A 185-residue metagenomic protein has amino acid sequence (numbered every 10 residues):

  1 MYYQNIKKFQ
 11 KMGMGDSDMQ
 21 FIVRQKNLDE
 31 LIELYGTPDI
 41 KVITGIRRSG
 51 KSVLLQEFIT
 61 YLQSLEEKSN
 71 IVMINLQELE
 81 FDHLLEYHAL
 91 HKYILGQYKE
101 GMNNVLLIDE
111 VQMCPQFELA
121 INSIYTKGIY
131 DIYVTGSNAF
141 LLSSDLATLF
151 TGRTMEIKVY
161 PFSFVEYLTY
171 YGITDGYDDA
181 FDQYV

Functional and structural regions predicted by a protein language model:
M1-F9, G13-D16, S144-V185: Interdomain motor-coupling "hinge/lid" segment immediately C-terminal to the ATP-binding subdomain of NTP-driven enzymes
D18-G36: Pre-Walker A adenine-sensing motif
I43: Hydrophobic anchor at the beta1->P-loop junction of P-loop NTPases
I46: P-loop (Walker A) phosphate-binding loop of NTP-binding proteins
K51: Conserved lysine of the Walker
L54, F58: Hydrophobic positions on the alpha1 helix immediately C-terminal to the Walker A/P-loop
V72-N104: Short glycine-rich substrate-engagement loop in P-loop NTPases that contacts/grips substrate
D131-S137, K158: Structural recognition of the conserved hydrophobic beta-strand(s) that form the central parallel beta-sheet of P-loop
